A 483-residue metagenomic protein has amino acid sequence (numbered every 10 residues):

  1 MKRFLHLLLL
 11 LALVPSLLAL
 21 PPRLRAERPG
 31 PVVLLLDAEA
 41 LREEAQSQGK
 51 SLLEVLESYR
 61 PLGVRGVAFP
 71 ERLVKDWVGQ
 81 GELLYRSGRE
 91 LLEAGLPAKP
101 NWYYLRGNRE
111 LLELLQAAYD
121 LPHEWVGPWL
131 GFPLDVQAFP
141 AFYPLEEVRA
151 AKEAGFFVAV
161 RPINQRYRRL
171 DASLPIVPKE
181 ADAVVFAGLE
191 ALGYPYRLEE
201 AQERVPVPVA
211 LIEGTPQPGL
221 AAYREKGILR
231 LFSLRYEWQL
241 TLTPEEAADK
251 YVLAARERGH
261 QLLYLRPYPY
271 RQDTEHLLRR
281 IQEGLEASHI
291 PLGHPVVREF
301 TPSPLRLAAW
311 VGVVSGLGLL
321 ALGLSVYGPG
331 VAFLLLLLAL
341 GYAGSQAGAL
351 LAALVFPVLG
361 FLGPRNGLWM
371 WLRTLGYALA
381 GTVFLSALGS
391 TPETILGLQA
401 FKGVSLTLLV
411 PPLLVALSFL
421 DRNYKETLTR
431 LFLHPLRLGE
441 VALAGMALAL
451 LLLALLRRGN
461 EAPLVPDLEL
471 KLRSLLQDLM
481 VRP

Functional and structural regions predicted by a protein language model:
M1-A26: Hydrophobic alpha-helical transmembrane signal-anchor segments
K2-L11, L307-P483: Alpha-helical transmembrane segments of integral membrane proteins
L17-P29, L456-L464: Hydrophobic alpha-helical transmembrane segments in integral membrane proteins
L24-P302: Soluble extramembrane regions of membrane proteins in the secretory/endomembrane system
